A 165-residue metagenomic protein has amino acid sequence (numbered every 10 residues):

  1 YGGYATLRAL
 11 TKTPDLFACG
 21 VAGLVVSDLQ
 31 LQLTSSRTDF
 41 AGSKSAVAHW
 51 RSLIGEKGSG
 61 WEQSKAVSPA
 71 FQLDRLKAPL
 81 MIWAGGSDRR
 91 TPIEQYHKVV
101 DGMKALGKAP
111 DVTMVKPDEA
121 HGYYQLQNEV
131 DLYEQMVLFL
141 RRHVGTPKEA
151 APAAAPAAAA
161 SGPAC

Functional and structural regions predicted by a protein language model:
Y1-C165: Active-site-proximal cap/loop segments of hydrolase catalytic domains
